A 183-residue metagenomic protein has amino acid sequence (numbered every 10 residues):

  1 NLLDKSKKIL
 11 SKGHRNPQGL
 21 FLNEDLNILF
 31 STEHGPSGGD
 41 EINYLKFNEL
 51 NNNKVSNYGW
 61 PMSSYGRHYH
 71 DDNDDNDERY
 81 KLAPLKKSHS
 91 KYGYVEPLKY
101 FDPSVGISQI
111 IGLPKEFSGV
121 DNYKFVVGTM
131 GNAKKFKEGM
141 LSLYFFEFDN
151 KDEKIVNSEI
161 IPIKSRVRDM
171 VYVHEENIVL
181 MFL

Functional and structural regions predicted by a protein language model:
N1-N157: Beta-propeller domain segments
H14-P17, I163-V167: Short coil/turn segments at the loop-to-beta-strand junctions that recur within blades of beta-propeller repeat folds
V171-L183: Blade-level signature of beta-propeller repeat domains, shared across WD40, Kelch, NHL, RCC1 and BNR/Asp-box propellers
